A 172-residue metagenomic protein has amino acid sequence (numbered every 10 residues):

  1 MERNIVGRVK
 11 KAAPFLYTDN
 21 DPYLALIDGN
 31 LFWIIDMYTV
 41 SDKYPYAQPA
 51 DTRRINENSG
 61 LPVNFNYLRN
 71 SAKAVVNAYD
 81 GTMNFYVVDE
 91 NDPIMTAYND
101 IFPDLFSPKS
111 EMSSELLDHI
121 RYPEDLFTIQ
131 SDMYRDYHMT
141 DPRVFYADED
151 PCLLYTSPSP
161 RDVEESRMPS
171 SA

Functional and structural regions predicted by a protein language model:
M1-S157, R161, S171-A172: Soluble extracytoplasmic regions of secretory-pathway and membrane proteins
S166-M168: Short, ordered, surface-exposed loop/turn motifs in non-cytosolic proteins
